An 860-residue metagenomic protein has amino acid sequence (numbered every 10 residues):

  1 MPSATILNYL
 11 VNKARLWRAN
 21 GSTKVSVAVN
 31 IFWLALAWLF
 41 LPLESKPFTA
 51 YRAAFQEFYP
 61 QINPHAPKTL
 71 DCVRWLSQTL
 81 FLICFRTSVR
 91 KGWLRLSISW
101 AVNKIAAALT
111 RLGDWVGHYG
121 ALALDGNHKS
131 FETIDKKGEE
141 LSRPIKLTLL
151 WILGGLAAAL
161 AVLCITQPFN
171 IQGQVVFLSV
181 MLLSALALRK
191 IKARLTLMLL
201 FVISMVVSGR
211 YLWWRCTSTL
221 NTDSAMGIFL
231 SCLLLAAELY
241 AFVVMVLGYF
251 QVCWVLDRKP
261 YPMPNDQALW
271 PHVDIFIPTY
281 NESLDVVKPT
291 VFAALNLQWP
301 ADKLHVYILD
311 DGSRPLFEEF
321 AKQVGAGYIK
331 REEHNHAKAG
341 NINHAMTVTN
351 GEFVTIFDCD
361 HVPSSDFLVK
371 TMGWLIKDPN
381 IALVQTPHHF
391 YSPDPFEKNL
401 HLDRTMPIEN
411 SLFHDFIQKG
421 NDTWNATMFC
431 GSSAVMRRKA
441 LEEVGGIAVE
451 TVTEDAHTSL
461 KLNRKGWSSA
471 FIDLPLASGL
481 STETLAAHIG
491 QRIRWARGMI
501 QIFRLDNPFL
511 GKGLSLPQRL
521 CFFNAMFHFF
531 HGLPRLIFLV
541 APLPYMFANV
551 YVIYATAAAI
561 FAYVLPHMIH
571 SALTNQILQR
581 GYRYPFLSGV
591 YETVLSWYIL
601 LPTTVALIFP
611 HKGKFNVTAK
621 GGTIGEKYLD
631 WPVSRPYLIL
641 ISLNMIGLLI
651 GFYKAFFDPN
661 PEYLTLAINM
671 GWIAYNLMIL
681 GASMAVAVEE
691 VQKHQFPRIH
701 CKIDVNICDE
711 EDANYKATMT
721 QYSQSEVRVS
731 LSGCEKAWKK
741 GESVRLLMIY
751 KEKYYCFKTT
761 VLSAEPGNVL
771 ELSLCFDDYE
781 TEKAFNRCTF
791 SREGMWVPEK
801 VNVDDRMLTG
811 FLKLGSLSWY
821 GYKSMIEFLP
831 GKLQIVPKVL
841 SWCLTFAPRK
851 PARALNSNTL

Functional and structural regions predicted by a protein language model:
P2-L269, H531-R535, F657-P661, L666-E689 (+1 more regions): N-terminal membrane-anchoring/stem segments of glycan-assembly enzymes
Q251, I329-F353, S365-V452, N463-R464 (+2 more regions): Long helical/loop segments within the catalytic core of UDP-sugar-dependent glycosyltransferases, especially the large
H272-D274, H305, H457: Cell-envelope/extracellular polymer assembly enzymes that use nucleotide-activated donors
F292-K303: Short, acidic, metal-binding catalytic loop of nucleotide-sugar glycosyltransferases
D310-F317, E333-H334: A conserved acidic beta->alpha catalytic loop
D358-V362: The conserved acidic donor/metal-binding loop of glycosyltransferases
K461-A477: Catalytic donor-sugar/metal-binding loop of nucleotide-sugar-dependent glycosyltransferases
Y628-S634, I641-L860: Structured alpha-helical
